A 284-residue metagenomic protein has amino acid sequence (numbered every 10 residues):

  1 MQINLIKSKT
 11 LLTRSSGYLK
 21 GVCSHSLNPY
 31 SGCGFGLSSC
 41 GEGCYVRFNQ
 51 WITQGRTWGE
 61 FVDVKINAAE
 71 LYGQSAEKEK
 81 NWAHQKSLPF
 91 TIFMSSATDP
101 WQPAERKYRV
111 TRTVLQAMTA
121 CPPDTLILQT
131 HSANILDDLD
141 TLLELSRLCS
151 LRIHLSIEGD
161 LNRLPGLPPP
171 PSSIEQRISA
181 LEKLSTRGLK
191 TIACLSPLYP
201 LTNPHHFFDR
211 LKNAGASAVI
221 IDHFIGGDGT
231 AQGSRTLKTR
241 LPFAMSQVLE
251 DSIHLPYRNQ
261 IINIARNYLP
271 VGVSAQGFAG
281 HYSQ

Functional and structural regions predicted by a protein language model:
M1-S150, N162: Conserved Radical SAM active-site core
Q2-K7, T13, L201, H205-Q284: Auxiliary Fe-S-binding modules of radical SAM enzymes
T91, L139-D160, S217-T230: Non-cysteine beta-strand/loop elements that form the S-adenosyl-L-methionine
I92, L126-L128, L151-L155, T191-L195 (+2 more regions): Hydrophobic faces of well-ordered beta-strands that scaffold small-molecule active sites in alpha/beta enzyme cores
A97-D99, H131-A133, S156-D160, S196-L198 (+2 more regions): Active-site beta-loop-alpha junctions enriched in small/polar residues
V110-V114, D138-T141, S173-L181, F207-L211 (+1 more regions): A general structural detector for well-ordered alpha-helical segments in enzyme core domains, enriched
A117-D124, S179-T191, S252-S274: A structural motif corresponding to the C-terminal end of an alpha-helix and its immediate exit/capping segment
P170-S172, A180-N203: Conserved strand-turn element in the central/C-terminal portion of the radical SAM core barrel that lines
